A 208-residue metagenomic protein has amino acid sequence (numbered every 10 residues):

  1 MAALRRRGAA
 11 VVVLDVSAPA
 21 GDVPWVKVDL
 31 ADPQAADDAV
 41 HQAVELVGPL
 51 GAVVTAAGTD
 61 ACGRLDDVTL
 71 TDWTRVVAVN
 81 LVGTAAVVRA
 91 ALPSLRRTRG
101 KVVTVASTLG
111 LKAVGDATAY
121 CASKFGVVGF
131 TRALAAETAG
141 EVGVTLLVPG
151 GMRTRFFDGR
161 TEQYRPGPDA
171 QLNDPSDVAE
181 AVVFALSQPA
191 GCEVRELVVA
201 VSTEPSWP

Functional and structural regions predicted by a protein language model:
M1-V11: Canonical Rossmann dinucleotide-binding motif of NAD(H)/NADP(H)-dependent dehydrogenases/reductases, specifically
V28-D38, L70: The beta1-alpha1 cofactor-binding region of Rossmann-like NAD(H)/NADP(H)-dependent oxidoreductases
A56-C62: Conserved NAD(P)H cofactor-binding loop of Rossmann-fold oxidoreductase domains
R64-L65, D72-T74: Substrate-binding pocket helix/loop in short-chain dehydrogenase/reductase
V88, S123: Active-site helix of classical SDR
S107: Residue(s) in the substrate-gating loop at a strand-loop-helix junction that position the organic substrate next
G140-V142, L146-L147, P166-W207: C-terminal helical subdomain
